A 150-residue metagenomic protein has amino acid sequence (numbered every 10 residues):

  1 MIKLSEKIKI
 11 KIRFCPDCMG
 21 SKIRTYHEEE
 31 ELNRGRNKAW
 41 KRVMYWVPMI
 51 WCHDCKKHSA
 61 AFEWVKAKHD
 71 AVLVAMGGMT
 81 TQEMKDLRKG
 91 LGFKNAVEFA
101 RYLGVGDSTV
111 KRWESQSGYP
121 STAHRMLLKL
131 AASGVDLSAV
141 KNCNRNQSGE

Functional and structural regions predicted by a protein language model:
M1-D70: N-terminal cysteine/histidine-rich coordination modules
V65-G90: A short, Lys/Arg-rich alpha-helix, primarily the initiator
E83, K94-N95, H124: Residues that mark the N-terminal boundary/hinge immediately upstream of a DNA-recognition element
F93-K111: Short alpha-helical DNA-recognition segment
A100, G118-T122: Charge/polar-rich, low-complexity and marginally structured segments
T122-N142: DNA major-groove recognition helix of helix-turn-helix/homeodomain DNA-binding modules
K141-E150: Short, charged recognition helix plus adjacent turn of helix-turn-helix-like nucleic-acid-binding domains
